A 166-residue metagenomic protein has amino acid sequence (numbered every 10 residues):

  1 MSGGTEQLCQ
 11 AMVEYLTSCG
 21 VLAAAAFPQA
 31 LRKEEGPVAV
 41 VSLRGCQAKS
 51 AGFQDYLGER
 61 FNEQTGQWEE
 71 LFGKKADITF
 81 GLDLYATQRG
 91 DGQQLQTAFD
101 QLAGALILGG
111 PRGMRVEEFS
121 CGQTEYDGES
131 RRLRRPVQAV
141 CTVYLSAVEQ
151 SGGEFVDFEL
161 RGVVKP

Functional and structural regions predicted by a protein language model:
M1-E63, V164-P166: Small/polar-rich, solvent-exposed N-terminal microdomains that initiate assembly or binding
L43-G52, Q67, E117-G128: Short amphipathic beta-strand and strand-loop transition segments with alternating hydrophobic
S50-G52, D77-R112: Acidic, Ser/Thr- and Gly-enriched intrinsically disordered low-complexity segments
A51-Q54, V148-F158: Short, charged, solvent-exposed linker or helix-capping segments at domain edges/interfaces that act as flexible hinges
E59, E63, Q67-E70, K74: An N-terminal amphipathic alpha-helical segment
E63-Q67, E154-P166: Short, cationic low-complexity segments
E70-R89, R132-L145: Oligomerization/assembly interface segments of phage tail-like spikes and tubes
Q94-S151: Acidic-leaning, charged glycine-interspersed low-complexity segments
